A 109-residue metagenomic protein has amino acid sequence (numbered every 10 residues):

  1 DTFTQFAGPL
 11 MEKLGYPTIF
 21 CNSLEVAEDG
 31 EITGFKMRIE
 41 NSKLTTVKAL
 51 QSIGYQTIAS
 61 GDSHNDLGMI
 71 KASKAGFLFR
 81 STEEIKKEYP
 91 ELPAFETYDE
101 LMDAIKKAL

Functional and structural regions predicted by a protein language model:
D1, Y55-E96: Acidic, Mg2+-coordinating phosphoryl-transfer loop and its flanking beta/alpha structural elements, shared across
T4-G8, D66-L67, M102: Short, well-ordered alpha-helical microsegments
Q5, T45, E83, E96-D99: Generic alpha-helical secondary structure signal
Q5-T57: Substrate-recognition "cap/lid" segment bordering the active-site pocket of phosphatases
G8-E12, K48, K71, K86 (+1 more regions): Class I S-adenosyl-L-methionine
Y16-P17, R38-N41, L78-F79, F95-D99: Short, low-complexity, polar/charged sequence segments that are solvent-exposed and flexible
S23-A27, S81-I85, Y98-L101: Short, acidic/turn-prone active-site loops that include or flank metal/cofactor- and phosphate-binding residues
A27-T33, K86-P93, D103-A108: Short, charged, surface-exposed secondary-structure boundary motifs
